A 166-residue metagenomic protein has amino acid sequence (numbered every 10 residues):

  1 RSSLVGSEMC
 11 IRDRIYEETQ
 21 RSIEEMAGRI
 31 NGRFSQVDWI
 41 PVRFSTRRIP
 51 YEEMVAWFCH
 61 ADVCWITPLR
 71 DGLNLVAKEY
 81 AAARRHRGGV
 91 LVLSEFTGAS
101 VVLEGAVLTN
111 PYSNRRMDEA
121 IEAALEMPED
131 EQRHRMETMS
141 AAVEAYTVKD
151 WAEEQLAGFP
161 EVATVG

Functional and structural regions predicted by a protein language model:
R1-G6, I11: Single conserved hydrophobic/aromatic residue that forms the stacking wall/gate of nucleotide- or nucleobase-binding
V5, I40, C59: Structured loop/turn residues at beta-strand edges in well-structured enzyme cores
I11-E52: Nucleotide-activated donor-binding/catalytic signature segment of Leloir-type glycosyltransferases, i.e., the conserved
E17, C59, V63-A145, D150 (+1 more regions): Catalytic binding pocket for nucleotide-activated donors in carbohydrate/polymer assembly enzymes
R29-D38, A83-G88, E131, G166: Secondary-structure transition/capping motifs at alpha-helix termini and the adjoining loop/turn into the next element
P50-A61: Short acidic alpha-helix that forms the nucleotide-activated donor recognition element in Leloir-type transferases
V148-G166: C-terminal alpha-helical cap of glycosyltransferases
